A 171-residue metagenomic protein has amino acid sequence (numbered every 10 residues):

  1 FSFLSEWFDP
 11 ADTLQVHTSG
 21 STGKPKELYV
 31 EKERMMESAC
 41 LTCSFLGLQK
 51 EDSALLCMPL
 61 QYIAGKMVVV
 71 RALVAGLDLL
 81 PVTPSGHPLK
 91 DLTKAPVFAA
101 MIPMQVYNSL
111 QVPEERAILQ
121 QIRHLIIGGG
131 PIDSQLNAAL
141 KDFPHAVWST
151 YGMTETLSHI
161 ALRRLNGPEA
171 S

Functional and structural regions predicted by a protein language model:
F1-S2, A39-C43, Q49: ANL superfamily AMP-binding
S2-V16, K50-S53: Conserved pre-ATP/AMP-binding loop-to-beta segment of ANL
T13, E51, T93-P96, L119-I122 (+1 more regions): A general structural motif
T13-E37, G47-Q49: Conserved AMP-binding A3 loop
T18-S21, A54, V69, A99-A100 (+2 more regions): Conserved S/T- and glycine-rich ATP-binding loop of Class I adenylate-forming
K32-E37, S53-N108: AMP-binding/adenylate-forming
S44-L48, E115-I118: Glycine-rich helix-loop-beta junction characteristic of Rossmann-like nucleotide cofactor-binding loops
V112-P168: Gly/Ser/Thr-rich phosphate-binding loop
